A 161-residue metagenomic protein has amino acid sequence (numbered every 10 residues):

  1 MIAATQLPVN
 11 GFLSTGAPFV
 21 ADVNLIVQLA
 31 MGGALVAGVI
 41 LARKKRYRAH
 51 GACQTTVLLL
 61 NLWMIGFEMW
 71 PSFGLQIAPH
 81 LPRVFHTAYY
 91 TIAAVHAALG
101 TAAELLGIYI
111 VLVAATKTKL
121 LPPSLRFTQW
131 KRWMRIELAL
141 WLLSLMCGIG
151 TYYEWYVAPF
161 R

Functional and structural regions predicted by a protein language model:
M1-R161: Alpha-helical membrane insertion/targeting regions
